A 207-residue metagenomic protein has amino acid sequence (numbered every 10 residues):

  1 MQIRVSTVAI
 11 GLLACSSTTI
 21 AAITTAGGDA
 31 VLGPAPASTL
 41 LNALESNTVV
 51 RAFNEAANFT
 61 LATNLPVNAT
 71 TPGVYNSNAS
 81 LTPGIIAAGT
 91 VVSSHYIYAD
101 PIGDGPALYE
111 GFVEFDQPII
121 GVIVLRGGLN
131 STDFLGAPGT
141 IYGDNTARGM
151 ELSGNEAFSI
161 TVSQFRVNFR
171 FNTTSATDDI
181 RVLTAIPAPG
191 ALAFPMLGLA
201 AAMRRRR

Functional and structural regions predicted by a protein language model:
M1, N47, A200-M203: General helical secondary-structure elements
M1-T7, P189, R207: Bacterial N-terminal signal peptides that target proteins for export
I3, L125, A147, M203-R206: Short, intrinsically disordered low-complexity segments
A9-S16: Bacterial N-terminal signal peptides
S17-A21: Sec/Tat signal peptide C-region and signal peptidase I cleavage site
A22-A185: Mature extracellular "passenger" or substrate-interacting domains of secreted, surface-exposed proteins
I186-R205: A short, hydrophobic C-terminal helix/tail in secreted or cell-surface proteins
